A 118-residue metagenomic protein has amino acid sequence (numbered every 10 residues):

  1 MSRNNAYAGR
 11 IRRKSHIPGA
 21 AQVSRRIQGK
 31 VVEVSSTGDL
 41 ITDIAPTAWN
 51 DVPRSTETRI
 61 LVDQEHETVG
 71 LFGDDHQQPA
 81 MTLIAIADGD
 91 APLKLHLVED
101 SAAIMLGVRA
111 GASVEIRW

Functional and structural regions predicted by a protein language model:
M1-I44, A48-R54: Anionic-ligand-binding alpha/beta catalytic cores of soluble enzymes and soluble regulatory domains that recognize
R26-K30, P79-I84, A112: Short small/polar-residue motifs
T37, D90-P92, G111: A generic structural motif
D43-G107: A conserved acidic, glycine/proline-rich C-terminal tail/linker
A112-W118: Surface-exposed interaction regions enriched in Ser/Thr/Asp/Glu that occur as long low-complexity tracts or repetitive
